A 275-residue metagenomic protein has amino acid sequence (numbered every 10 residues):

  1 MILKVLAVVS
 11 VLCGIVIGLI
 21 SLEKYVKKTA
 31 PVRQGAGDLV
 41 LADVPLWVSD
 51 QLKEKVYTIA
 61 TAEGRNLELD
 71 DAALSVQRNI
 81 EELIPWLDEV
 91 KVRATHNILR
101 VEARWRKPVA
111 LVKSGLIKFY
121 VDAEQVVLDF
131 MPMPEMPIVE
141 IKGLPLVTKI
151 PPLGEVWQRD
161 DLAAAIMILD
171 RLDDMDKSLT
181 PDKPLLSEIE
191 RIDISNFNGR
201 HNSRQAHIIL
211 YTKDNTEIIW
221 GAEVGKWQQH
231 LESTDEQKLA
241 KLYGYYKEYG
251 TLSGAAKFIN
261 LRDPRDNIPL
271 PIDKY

Functional and structural regions predicted by a protein language model:
M1-L39, Y57-N79, L83, D88-Y275: Charged, solvent-exposed interaction patches on well-folded alpha/beta domains that mediate macromolecular contacts
A36-E54: Compositionally biased P/S/T/G-rich terminal and signal peptide-adjacent segments that lie outside catalytic cores
